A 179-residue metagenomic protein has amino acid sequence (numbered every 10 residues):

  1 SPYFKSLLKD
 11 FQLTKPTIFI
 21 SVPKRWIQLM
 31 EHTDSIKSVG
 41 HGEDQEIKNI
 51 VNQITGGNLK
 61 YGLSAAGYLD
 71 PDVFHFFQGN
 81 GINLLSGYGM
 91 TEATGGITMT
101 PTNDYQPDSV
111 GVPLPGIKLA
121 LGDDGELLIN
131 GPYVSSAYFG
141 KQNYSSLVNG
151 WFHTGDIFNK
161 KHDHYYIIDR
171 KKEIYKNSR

Functional and structural regions predicted by a protein language model:
S1-T14: ATP-dependent adenylate-forming carboxylate-activation enzymes
L7, L84, E92, T154-D156 (+1 more regions): Extended, hydrophobic alpha-helical segments in both membrane/secreted and soluble proteins
T17-S21, L29-Y105, K118: Gly/Ser/Thr-rich phosphate-binding loop
Y88, S109-V112: Replace "in large, NTP-powered and nucleic-acid-processing enzymes" with "in large, NTP-powered factors and other
D104-S109, S146: Short, P/G- and charge-enriched loop/turn segments at secondary-structure junctions
P113, A120-G122, E126-N177: Conserved ATP-binding/catalytic segment of the ANL
